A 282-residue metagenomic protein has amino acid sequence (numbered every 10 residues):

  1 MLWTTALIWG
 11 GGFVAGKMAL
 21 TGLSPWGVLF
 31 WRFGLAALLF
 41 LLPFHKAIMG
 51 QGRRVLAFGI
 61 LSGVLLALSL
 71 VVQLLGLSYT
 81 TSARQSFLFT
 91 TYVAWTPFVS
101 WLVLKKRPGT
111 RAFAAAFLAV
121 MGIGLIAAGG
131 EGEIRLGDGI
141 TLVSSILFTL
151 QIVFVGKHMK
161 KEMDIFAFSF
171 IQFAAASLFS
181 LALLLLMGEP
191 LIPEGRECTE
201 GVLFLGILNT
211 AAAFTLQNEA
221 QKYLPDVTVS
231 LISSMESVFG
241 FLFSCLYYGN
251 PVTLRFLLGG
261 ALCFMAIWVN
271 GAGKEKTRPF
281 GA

Functional and structural regions predicted by a protein language model:
M1-G27, V64, L68, V72 (+2 more regions): Glycine-/small-residue-enriched transmembrane alpha-helix faces in small-molecule transporters and effluxers
L7-I8, G12-F13, L41-F89, P97 (+2 more regions): Specific transmembrane alpha-helical segments of multi-pass solute transporters/efflux pumps, especially DMT/EamA
V14, A37-F40, T96-F98, L102 (+2 more regions): Transmembrane alpha-helical segments that form core, pore/gating elements of small-molecule transporters/exporters
G22-W26, F30, Q51-L56, A128-L147 (+2 more regions): Juxtamembrane helix-entry segments on the extracytoplasmic side of multipass membrane proteins
L29-W31, V71, Q85-T91, V155-S177 (+1 more regions): Helix-helix packing/entry segments at the starts of transmembrane helices
R32-G34, L42, A128, C198 (+1 more regions): C-terminal-most transmembrane helix of multi-pass membrane proteins
L39-I48, Y92-A114, V238-L258: C-terminal transmembrane-helix exit sites in multi-pass transporters
F40, I60-S62, L66, P108-A128 (+4 more regions): Hydrophobic transmembrane alpha-helices of multi-pass small-molecule transport proteins
